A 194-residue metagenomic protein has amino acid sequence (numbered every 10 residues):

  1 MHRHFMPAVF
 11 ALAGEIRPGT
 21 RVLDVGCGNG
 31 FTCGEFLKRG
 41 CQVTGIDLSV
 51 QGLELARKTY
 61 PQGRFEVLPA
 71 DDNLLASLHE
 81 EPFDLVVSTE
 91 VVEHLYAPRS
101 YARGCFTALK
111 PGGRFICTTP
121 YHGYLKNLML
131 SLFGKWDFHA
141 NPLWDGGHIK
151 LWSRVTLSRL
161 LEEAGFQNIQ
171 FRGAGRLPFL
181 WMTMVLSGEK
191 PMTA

Functional and structural regions predicted by a protein language model:
M1-E81, L85, T89, P98-A102 (+4 more regions): Conserved N-terminal segment of class I S-adenosyl-L-methionine
V92: Conserved SAM-binding site of S-adenosyl-L-methionine-dependent methyltransferases, i.e., the hydrophobic residues
L95: Catalytic P-loop NTPase motifs of RecA-like helicase/translocase cores
A102-P111: A short glycine-rich, Lys/Arg-flanked "PGG" loop and its adjoining helix->strand segment in the class I
C117-F138: Conserved class I S-adenosyl-L-methionine
A164-F166: A structural motif corresponding to the C-terminal end of an alpha-helix and its immediate exit/capping segment
N168-Q170: Short secondary-structure junctions
